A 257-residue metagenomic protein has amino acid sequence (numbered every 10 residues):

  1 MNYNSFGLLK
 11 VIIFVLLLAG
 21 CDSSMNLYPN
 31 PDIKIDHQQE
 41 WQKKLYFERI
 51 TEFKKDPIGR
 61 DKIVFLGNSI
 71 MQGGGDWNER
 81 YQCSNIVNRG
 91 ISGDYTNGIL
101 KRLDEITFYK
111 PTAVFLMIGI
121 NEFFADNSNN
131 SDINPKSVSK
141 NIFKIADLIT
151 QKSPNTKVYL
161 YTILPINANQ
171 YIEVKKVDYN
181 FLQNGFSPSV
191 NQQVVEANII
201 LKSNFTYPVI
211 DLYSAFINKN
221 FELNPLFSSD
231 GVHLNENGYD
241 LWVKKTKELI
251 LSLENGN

Functional and structural regions predicted by a protein language model:
M1-F65, L251-N257: N-terminal secretory targeting modules
D32-E40, N85-Y95, F124-I133, G231: Acidic/histidine-rich helix-loop elements that form or flank divalent-metal/phosphate-binding sites at the catalytic
R60-D76, S92-D94: Catalytic nucleophile-elbow at a beta strand-turn-alpha helix junction centered on a G-D-S/GDSL motif, marking
I63-F65, I86-G90, A113-M117, K157-T162 (+1 more regions): Structural recognition of the beta-strand scaffold that forms the well-ordered cores of secreted hydrolase catalytic
Q72-N85, T96-K140, Y159, P165-A168: Oxyanion-hole/transition-state-stabilizing segment in secreted/luminal serine hydrolases and related acyltransferases
I99, L103, L226-N257: Histidine-centered active-site loop/cap adjacent to the catalytic His in serine esterases/O-acetyl transfer systems
L103, I142-D147, N198: Generic structural signal for well-ordered alpha-helices, preferentially at hydrophobic/aromatic core positions
A168-L212: Substrate-gating cap/lid alpha-helix
